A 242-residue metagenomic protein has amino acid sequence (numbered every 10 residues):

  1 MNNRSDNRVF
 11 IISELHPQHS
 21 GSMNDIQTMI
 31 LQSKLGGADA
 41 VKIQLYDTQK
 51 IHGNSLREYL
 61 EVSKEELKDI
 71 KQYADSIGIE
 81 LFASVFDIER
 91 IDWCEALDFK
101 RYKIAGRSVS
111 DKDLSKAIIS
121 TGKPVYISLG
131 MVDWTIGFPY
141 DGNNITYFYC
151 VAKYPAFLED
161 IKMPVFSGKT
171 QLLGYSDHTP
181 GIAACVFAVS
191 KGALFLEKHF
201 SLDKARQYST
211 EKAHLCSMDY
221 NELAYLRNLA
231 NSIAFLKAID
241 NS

Functional and structural regions predicted by a protein language model:
M1-S242: Catalytic cores and adjacent flexible loops of soluble metabolic enzymes that perform enolate/carbanion chemistry on
